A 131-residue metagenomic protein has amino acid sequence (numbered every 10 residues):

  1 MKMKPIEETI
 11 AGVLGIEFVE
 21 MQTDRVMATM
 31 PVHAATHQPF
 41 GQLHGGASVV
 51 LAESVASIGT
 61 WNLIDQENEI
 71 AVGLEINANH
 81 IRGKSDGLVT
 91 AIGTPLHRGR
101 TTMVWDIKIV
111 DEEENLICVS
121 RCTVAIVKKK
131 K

Functional and structural regions predicted by a protein language model:
M1-K131: Terminal targeting signals and extreme-terminal segments of soluble enzymes
